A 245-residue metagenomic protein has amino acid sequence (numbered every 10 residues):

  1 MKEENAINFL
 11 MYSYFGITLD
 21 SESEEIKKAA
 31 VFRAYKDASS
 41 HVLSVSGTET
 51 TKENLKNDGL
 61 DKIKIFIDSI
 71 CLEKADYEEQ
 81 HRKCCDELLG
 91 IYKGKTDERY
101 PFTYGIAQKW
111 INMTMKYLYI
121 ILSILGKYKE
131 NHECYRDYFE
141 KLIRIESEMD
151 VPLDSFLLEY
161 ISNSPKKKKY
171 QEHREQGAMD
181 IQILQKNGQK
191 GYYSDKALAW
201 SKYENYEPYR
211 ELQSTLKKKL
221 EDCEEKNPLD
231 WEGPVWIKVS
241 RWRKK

Functional and structural regions predicted by a protein language model:
M1-F32, R99-Y138, R144-K245: C-terminal accessory module of base-excision DNA glycosylases/AP lyases that mediates lesion recognition and DNA
M1-P101, Y128-Y135: Phosphate/adenylate-binding glycine loop and adjacent helical scaffold
